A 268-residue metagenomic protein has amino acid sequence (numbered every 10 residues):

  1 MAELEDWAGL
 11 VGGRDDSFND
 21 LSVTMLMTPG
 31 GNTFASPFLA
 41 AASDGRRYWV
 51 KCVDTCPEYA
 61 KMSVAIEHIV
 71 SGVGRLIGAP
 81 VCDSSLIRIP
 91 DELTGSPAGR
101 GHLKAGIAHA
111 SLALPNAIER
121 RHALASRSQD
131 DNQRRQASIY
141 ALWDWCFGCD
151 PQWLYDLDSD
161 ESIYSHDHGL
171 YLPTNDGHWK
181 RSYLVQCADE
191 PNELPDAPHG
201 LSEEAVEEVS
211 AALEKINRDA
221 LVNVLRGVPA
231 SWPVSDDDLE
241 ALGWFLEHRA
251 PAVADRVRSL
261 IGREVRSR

Functional and structural regions predicted by a protein language model:
E3-D6: Allosteric cytosolic regulatory segments
G12-I118, W145-C149: Conserved ATP-binding subdomain of kinase catalytic cores across diverse folds
G74-I77, A105-H109, R134-S138, A188-N192: Glycine-rich loops and low-complexity Gly/Arg-rich segments that provide flexible linkers or classic glycine-based
L76-I77, S84-R88, I118-E119, W143-P151 (+3 more regions): Low-complexity, flexible helical/coil segments
D83-I89, Q152-D160, S259-R266: Short alpha-helical "patches" and their helix-cap loops
H122-G177: Conserved kinase catalytic-core segment
S162-R268: C-terminal catalytic region of ATP-dependent kinase domains
